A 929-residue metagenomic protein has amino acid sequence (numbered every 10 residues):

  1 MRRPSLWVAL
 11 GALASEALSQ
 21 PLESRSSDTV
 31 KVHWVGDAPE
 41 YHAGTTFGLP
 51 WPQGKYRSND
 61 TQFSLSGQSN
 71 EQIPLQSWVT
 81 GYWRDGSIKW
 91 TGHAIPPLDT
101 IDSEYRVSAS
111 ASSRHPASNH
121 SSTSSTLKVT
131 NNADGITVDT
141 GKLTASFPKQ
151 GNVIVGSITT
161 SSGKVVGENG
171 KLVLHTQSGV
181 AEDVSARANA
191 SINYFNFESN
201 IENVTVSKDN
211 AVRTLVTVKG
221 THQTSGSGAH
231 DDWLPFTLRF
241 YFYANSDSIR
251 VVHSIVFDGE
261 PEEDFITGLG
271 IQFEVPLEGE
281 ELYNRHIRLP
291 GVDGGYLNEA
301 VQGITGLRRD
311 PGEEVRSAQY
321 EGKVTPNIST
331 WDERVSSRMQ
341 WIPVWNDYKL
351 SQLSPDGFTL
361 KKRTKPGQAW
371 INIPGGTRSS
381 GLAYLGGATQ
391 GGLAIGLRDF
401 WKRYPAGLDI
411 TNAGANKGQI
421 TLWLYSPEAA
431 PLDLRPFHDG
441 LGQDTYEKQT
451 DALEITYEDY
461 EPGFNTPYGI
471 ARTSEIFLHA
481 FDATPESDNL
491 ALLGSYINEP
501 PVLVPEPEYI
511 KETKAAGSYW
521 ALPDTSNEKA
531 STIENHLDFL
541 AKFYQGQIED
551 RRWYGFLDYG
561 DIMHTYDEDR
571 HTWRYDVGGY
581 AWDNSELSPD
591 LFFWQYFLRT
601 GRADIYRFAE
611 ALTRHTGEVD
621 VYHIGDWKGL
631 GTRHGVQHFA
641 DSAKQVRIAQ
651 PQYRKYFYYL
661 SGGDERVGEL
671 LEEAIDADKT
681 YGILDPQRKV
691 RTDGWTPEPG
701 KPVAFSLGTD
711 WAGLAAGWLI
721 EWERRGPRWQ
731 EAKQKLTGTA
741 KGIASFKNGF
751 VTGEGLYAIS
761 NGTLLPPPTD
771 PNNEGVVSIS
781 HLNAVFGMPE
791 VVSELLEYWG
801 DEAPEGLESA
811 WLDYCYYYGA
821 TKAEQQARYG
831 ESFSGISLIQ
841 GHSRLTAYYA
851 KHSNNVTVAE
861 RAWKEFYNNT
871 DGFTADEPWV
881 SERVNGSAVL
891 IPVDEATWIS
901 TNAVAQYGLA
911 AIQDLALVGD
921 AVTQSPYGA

Functional and structural regions predicted by a protein language model:
M1-P21: Fungal secretory targeting signals
H33-T61, F265-V275: Surface-exposed beta-strand/loop patches in extracellular or lumenal glycoproteins
S64-K89, Q443-I455: Solvent-exposed beta-strand/loop surfaces of large extracellular or lumenal domains
Q72-Q76, E512, F543-G578, V619-A640 (+4 more regions): Glycine- and aromatic-rich loop/turn segments at beta-sheet edges
N119-V155, G163, S178-G179, R239 (+8 more regions): An acidic-aromatic substrate-binding cleft motif
D134-T144, P148-T484, N489-V502, I562-T565 (+2 more regions): Beta-strand/loop-rich accessory regions of lumenal/periplasmic or secreted enzymes, predominantly carbohydrate-active
S487-I497, A716, I720-A929: Terminal, non-catalytic domain-edge segments
Y580-F597, Q637-A677, A704-W722, L782: Aromatic-rich carbohydrate-recognition surfaces in CAZymes
